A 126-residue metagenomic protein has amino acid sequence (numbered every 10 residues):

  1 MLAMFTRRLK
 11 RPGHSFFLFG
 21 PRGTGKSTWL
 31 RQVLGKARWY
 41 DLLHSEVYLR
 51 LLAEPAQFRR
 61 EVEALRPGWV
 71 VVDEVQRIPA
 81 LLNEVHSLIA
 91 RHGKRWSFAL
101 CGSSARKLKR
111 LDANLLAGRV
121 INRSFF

Functional and structural regions predicted by a protein language model:
M1-F126: Phosphate-binding site recognition
